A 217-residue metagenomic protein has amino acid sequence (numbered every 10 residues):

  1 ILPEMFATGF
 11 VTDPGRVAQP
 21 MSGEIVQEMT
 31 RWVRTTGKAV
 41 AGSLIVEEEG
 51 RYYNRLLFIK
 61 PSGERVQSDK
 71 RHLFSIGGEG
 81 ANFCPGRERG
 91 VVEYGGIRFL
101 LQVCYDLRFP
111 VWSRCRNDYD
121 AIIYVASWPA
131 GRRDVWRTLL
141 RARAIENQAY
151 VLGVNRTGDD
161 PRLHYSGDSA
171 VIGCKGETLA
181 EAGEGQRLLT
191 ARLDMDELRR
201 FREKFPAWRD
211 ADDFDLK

Functional and structural regions predicted by a protein language model:
L2-Q67, P129-I145: Cys-nucleophile CN-hydrolase/nitrilase-fold catalytic domain and related Cys-dependent amidase chemistry that acts on
T8, L57, S68-F74, A170 (+1 more regions): Short beta->alpha transition motifs characteristic of CBS
E24-A41, L107-L189: CN hydrolase (nitrilase-like) catalytic-core segments centered on the catalytic cysteine and neighboring Lys/Glu
G42-L44, R55-F58, G90, S169-V171 (+1 more regions): Short beta-strand scaffold segments in enzyme catalytic cores
E47-N117, G131-T138, R202-A207: Active-site catalytic loop in hydrolytic enzyme cores
K70, Y94, C174, E184 (+1 more regions): Active-site donor-binding loop signature of nucleotide-sugar glycosyltransferases
M195-L198: Juxtadomain coupling helices with adjacent low-complexity linkers
R200-K217: A short C-terminal boundary segment appended to hydrolase-like catalytic domains
